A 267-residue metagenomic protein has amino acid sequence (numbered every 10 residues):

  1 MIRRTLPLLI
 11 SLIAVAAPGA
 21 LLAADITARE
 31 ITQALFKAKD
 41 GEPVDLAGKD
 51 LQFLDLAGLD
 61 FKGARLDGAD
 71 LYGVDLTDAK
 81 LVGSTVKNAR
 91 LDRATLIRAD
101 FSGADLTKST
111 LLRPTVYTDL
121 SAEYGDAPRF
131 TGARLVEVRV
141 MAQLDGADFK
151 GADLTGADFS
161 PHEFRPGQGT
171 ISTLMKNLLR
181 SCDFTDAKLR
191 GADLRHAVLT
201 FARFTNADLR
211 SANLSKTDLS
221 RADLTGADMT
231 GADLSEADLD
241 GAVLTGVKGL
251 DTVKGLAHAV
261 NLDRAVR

Functional and structural regions predicted by a protein language model:
M1-L9: Bacterial N-terminal signal peptides that target proteins for export
I10-S11, L21: Cleavable N-terminal signal peptides
A24-R267: Tandem repeat scaffolds
